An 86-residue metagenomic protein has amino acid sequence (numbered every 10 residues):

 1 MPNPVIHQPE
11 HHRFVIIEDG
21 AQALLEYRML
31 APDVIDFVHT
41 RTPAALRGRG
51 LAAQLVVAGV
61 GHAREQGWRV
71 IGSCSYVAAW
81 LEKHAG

Functional and structural regions predicted by a protein language model:
M1-R13: Active-site rim helix/loop that mediates acceptor-substrate recognition in acyltransferases
P4, L24-Y27: Short, surface-exposed charged micro-motifs
H12-Q22: Conserved beta-hairpin
A21-L25, I35: Glycine-rich phosphate/pyrophosphate-binding loop shared by adenosine-nucleotide-utilizing enzymes
M29-V38, R69-I71: A conserved beta-turn-beta hairpin within the catalytic core of GNAT-like acetyltransferases that forms part
T40-R47: A short, internal acetyl-CoA/4′-phosphopantetheine-binding micro-motif in the GNAT/acyltransferase core
G48-G59: Conserved acetyl-CoA-binding loop-helix of GNAT-fold acetyltransferases
V60-S75: Conserved GNAT acetyl-CoA-binding A-motif
